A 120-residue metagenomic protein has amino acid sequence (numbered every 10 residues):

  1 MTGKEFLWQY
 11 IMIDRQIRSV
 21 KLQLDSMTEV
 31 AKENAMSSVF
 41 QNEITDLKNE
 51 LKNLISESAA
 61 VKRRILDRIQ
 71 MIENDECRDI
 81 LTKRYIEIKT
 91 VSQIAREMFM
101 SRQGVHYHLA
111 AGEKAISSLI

Functional and structural regions predicted by a protein language model:
M1-M71, I120: N-terminal interaction/assembly modules
E5, K89, G104-Y107: Short, well-structured alpha-helical interface segments that form or flank functional binding sites
L66-Q70, T82, H106: Solvent-exposed, non-membrane alpha-helical residues enriched in polar/charged side chains
E73-E87: Short amphipathic alpha helix immediately N-terminal
Q93-M98: Short alpha-helical "recognition helix" segments of helix-turn-helix
S101, V105-I116: DNA major-groove recognition helices of helix-turn-helix
